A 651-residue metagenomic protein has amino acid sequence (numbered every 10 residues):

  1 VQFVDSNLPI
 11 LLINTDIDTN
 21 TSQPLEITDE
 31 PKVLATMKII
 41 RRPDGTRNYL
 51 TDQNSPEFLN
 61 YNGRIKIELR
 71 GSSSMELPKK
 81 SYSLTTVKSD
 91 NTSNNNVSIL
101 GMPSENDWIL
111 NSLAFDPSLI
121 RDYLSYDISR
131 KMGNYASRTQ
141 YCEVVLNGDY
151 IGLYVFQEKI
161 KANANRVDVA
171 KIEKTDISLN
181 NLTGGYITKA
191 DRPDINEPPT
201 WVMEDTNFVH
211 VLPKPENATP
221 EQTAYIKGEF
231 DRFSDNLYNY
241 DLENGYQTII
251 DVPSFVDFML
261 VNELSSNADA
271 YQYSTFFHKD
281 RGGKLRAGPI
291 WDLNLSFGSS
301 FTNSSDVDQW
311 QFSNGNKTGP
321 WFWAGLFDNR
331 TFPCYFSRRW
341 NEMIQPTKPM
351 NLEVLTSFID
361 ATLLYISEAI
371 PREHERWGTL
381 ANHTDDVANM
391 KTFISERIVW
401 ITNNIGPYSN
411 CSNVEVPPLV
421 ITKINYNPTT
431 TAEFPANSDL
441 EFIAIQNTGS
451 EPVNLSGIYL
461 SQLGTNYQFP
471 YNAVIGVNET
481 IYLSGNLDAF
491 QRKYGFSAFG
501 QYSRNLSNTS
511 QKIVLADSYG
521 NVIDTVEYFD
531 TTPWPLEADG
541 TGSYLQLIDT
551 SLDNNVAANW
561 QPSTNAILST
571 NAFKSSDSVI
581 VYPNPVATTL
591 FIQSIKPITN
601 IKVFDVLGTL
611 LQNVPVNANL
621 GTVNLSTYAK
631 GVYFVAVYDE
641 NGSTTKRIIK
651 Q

Functional and structural regions predicted by a protein language model:
V1, Q511-D517, Y633-Y638: Short, aromatic- and glycine-rich surface loops/edge beta-strands on solvent-exposed regions
V1-V252, E368, R372, R376-A381 (+1 more regions): Phosphate-handling architecture centered on phosphoinositide signaling
T19-T21, G45, S73, L77-P78 (+2 more regions): Middle-to-C-terminal accessory/interaction subdomains
I27-D29, S450-L455, K596-K602: A short beta-turn/strand-edge loop motif at beta-sheet boundaries
G406-P418, W560-Y582, S594-I595: Residue-level detector of functionally pivotal "anchor" positions at catalytic/ligand-binding pockets or at interdomain
N410-V556, N565-I567: Activation on beta-sandwich/Ig-like modules and their edge loops
K574-Y582, V586-Q651: C-terminal outer-membrane/trafficking sorting elements
